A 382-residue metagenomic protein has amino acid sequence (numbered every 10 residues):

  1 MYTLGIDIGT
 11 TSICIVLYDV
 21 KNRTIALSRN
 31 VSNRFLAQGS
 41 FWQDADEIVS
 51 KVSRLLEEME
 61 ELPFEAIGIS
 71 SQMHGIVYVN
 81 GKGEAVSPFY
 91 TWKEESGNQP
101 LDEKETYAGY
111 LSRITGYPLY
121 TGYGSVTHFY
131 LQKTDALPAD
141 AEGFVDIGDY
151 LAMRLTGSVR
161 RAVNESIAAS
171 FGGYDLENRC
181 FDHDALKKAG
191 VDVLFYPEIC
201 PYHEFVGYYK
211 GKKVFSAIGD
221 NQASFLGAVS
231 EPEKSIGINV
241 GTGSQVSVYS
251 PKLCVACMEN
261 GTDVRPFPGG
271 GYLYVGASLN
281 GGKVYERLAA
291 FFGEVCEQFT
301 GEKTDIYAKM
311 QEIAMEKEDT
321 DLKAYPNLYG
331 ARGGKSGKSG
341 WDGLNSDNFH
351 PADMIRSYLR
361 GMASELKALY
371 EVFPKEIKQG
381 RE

Functional and structural regions predicted by a protein language model:
M1-P88, Q99, R113, D140 (+4 more regions): N-terminal glycine/serine-rich phosphate-binding loop of ATP-dependent small-molecule kinases, especially carbohydrate
L4-G5, L17, N98, K104-P118 (+4 more regions): Active-site core segments that coordinate phosphate-bearing ligands/cofactors across diverse enzyme families
D19, V31-S32, W92, E198 (+1 more regions): A generic structural motif
R29-N30, Y90, P251, A277: Short clusters of small/polar residues that mark proteolytic maturation junctions
D44, E94, D220: Short, conserved phosphate/pyrophosphate- and ester-handling motifs at nucleotide-, phospho-/glycolipid
E61-W92, Y117-G122, A152-E177, V206-Y208: Short beta-strand-loop/turn "lid" adjacent to the catalytic site in phosphate-handling enzymes
F64, L194-Y196: Core-facing hydrophobic residues within beta-strands of well-ordered domains
E198-F205: Gly/charged, well-structured mid-domain segments that form the phosphate/adenylate-handling core of ATP-dependent
